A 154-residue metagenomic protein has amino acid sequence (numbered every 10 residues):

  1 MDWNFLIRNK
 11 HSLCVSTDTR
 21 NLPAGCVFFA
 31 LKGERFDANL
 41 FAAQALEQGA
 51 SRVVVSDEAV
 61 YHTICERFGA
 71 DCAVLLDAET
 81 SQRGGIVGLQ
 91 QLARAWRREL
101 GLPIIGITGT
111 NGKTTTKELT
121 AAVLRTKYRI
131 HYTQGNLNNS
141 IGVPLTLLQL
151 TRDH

Functional and structural regions predicted by a protein language model:
M1-Q91, A95: N-terminal leader/targeting and accessory segments in enzymes
R83-H154: Phosphate-binding loop of NTP-binding sites
